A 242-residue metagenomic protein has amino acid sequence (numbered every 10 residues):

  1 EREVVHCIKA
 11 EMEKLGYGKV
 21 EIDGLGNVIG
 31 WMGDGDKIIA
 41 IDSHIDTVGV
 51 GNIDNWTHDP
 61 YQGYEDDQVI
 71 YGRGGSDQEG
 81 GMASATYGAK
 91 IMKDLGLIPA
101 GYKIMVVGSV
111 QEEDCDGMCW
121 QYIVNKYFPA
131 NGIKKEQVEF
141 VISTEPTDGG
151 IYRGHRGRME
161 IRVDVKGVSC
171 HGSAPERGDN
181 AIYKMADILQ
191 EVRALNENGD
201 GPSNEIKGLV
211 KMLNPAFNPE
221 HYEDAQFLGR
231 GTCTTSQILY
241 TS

Functional and structural regions predicted by a protein language model:
E1-G51: N-terminal helical capping/dimerization or prosegment-like subdomains of hydrolases acting on amide or phosphate bonds
V5, R73-D77, S173-A181: Short alpha-helix boundary/capping segments
V20, G30, G63-E65, T235-I238: A structural signal for short hydrophobic beta-strand segments in well-ordered beta-sheet cores
L25, S43-I45, D67, S109-V110 (+2 more regions): Fold-independent oxyanion-binding glycine-rich loops and adjacent beta-strand/coil segments at enzyme active sites
I38-M105: Active-site metal-coordination/substrate-binding segment of hydrolases, especially metallo-dependent peptidases
Q78-E160, A225: Acidic/histidine-rich catalytic neighborhood of metal-dependent amide-processing enzymes
F128-S242: Midchain, well-structured core segments that form catalytic/ion-binding scaffolds
